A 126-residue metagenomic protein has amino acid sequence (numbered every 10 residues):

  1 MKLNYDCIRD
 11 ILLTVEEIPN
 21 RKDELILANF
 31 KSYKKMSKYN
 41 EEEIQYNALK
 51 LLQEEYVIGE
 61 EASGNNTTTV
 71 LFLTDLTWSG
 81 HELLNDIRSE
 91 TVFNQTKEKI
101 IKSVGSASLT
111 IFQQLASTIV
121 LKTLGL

Functional and structural regions predicted by a protein language model:
K2-M36: Short amphipathic alpha-helical interface segments
L13, L49, E82-N85: Generic alpha-helical structural context detector
D23-F30, S79-E82, Q114: Mobile acidic interaction elements
E43-E55: Basic amphipathic alpha-helical segments that dock to polyanions
L52-G64: A short, conserved structural fragment
T67-E98: Short, amphipathic alpha-helical interaction segments positioned at domain boundaries
I87-L126: Exposed, interaction-prone assembly regions rather than primary DNA-binding/catalytic cores
